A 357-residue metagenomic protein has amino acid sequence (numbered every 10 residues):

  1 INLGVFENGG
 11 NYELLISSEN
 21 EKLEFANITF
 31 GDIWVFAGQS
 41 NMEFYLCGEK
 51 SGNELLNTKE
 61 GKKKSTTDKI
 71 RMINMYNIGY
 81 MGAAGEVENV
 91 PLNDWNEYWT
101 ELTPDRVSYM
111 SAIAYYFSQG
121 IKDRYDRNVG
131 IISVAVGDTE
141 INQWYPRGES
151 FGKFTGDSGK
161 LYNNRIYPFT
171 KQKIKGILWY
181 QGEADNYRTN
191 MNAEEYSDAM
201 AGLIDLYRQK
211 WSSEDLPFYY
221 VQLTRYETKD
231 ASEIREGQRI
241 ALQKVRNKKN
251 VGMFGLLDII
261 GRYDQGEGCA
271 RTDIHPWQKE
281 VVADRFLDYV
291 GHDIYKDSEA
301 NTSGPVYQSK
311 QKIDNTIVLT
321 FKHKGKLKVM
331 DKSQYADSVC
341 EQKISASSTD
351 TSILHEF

Functional and structural regions predicted by a protein language model:
I1-F357: Cell-envelope and extracellular/periplasmic
